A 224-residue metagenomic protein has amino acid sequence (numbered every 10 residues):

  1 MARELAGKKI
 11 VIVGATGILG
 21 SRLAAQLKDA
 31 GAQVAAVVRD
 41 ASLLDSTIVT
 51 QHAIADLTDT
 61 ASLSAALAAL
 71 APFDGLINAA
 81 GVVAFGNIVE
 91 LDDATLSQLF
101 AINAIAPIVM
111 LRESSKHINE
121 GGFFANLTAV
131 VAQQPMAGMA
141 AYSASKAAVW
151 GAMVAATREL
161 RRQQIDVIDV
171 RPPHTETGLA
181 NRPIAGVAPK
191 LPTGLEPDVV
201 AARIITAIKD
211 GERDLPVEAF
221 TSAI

Functional and structural regions predicted by a protein language model:
T16, G20-A24: N-terminal Rossmann NAD(P)H-binding glycine-rich loop of SDR-like oxidoreductase domains
A79-F85: Conserved NAD(P)H cofactor-binding loop of Rossmann-fold oxidoreductase domains
N87-I88, T95-S97: Substrate-binding pocket helix/loop in short-chain dehydrogenase/reductase
L111, S145: Active-site helix of classical SDR
A129: Residue(s) in the substrate-gating loop at a strand-loop-helix junction that position the organic substrate next
M136-A140: Active-site loop immediately N-terminal to the catalytic Tyr-X3-Lys motif of short-chain dehydrogenase/reductase
D169-V170, A185-I224: C-terminal helical subdomain
